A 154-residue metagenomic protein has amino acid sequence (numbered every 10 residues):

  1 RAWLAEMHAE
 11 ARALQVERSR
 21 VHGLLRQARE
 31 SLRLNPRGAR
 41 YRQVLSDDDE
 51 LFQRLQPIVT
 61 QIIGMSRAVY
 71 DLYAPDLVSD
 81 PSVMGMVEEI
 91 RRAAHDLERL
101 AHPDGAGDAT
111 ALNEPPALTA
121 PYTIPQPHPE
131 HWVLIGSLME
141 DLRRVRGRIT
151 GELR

Functional and structural regions predicted by a protein language model:
R1-L34, D48: Non-transmembrane accessory domains of multi-pass membrane transporters/channels
E6, A39-F52: Conserved binding/catalytic microenvironments
M7-L14, Y41, A74, W132-I135: Low-complexity, proline/glycine- and charge-rich juxtamembrane/linker segments of membrane proteins
D47-R154: Soluble C-terminal extramembrane regulatory/interaction domains of multi-pass membrane proteins
